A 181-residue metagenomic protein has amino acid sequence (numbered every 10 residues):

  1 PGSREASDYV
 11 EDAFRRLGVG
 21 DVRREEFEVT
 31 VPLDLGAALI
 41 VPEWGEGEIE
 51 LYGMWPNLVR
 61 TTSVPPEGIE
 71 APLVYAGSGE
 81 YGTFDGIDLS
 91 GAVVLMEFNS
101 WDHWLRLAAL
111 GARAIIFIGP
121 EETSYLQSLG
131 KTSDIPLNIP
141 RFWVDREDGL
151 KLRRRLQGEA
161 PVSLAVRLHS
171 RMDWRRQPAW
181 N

Functional and structural regions predicted by a protein language model:
P1-V93, A179: Noncatalytic luminal/extracellular "stalk/propeptide" segments of secretory-pathway proteins
E5-A13, D102, R106, E147-K151: Extracytoplasmic/secreted proteins, especially bacterial periplasmic and envelope-associated proteins
A6, A108-R113, K131-D134: Short, solvent-exposed amphipathic alpha-helical segments in soluble enzyme and RNA/protein-processing domains
E11-G20, A108-A109, R154-Q157, P161: Sec-exported extracytoplasmic/periplasmic mature domains
R23, A114-I116, F142: Hydrophobic/aromatic beta-strand patches that form the interior of the parallel beta-sheet core in alpha/beta enzyme
T30-G36, E122-G130: BRCT (BRCA1 C-terminal) domain core and associated BRCT-interaction motifs
W55-G86, K131-N181: Soluble metallo-hydrolase cores and metallopeptidase-like ectodomains found primarily in the secretory/periplasmic
S78-E122, L126: A conserved hydrophobic secondary-structure block that centers on an alpha-helix together with its immediately flanking
